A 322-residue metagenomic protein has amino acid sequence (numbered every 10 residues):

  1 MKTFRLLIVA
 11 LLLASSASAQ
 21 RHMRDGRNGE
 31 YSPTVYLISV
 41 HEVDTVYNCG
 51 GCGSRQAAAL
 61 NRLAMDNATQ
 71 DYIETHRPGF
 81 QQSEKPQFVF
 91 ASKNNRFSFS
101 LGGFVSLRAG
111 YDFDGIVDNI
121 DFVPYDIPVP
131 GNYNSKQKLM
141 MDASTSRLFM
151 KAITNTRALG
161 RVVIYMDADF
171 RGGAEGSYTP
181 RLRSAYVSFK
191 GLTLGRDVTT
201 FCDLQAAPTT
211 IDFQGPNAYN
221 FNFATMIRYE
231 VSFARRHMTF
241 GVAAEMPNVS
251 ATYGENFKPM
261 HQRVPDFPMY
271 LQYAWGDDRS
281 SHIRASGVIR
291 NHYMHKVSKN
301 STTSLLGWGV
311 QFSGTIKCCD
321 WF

Functional and structural regions predicted by a protein language model:
M1-D25: Bacterial Sec-dependent N-terminal signal peptides
A19-F113: N-terminal periplasmic/intermembrane-space "pro-region" immediately following the signal or transit peptide
M65-A68, F80-Q82, Y125-G131, D203-I211 (+2 more regions): Flexible, solvent-exposed coil segments and beta strand-coil junctions, predominantly the extracellular/periplasmic
S92-N119, Y133-V249, P268, Q272-G276 (+1 more regions): Outer membrane beta-barrel
D118-V123, F257-Q262, K299-T303: Flexible, surface-exposed loop regions and adjacent strand-edge segments of Gram-negative outer-membrane beta-barrel
Y253-P259, R263-Y270, W275-S286: Right-handed parallel beta-helix
D278-F322: Detector for outer-membrane/organellar transmembrane beta-barrel domains, recognizing the amphipathic beta-strand
